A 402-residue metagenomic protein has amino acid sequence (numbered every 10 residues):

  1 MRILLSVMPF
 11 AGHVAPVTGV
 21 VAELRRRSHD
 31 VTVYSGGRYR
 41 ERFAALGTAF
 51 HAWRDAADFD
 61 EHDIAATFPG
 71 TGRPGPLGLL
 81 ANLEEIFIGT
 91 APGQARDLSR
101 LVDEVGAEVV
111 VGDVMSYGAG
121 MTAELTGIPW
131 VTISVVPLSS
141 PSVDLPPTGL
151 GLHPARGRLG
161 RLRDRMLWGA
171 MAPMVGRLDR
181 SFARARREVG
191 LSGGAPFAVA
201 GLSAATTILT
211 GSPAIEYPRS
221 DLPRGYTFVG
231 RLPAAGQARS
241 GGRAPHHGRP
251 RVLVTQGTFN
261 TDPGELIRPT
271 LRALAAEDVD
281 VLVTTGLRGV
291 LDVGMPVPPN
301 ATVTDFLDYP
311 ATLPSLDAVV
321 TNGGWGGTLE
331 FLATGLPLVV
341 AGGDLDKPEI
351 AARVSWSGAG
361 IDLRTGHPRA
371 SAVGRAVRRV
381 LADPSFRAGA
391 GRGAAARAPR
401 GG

Functional and structural regions predicted by a protein language model:
M1-W53: N-terminal subdomain of nucleotide-sugar transferases
V21, V110, D305-R353: A donor-sugar binding/catalytic signature common to diverse glycosyltransferases and related nucleotide-sugar
Y34-L79: Conserved nucleotide-sugar phosphate-binding/catalytic loop shared by glycosyltransferases and other
A66-A119, R161, R165-S203: Conserved nucleotide-sugar donor-binding subdomain of glycosyltransferases
I88-R161, A214-E216: Conserved nucleotide-sugar donor-interacting segment of glycosyltransferase catalytic cores, predominantly GT-B
G211-A318: Donor-nucleotide binding loops and adjacent catalytic segments primarily of GT-B fold Leloir glycosyltransferases
P368-S385: C-terminal "capping" alpha-helix adjacent to the active site of nucleotide-linked donor transferases in cell-envelope
S385-P399: A short, well-ordered alpha-helix in the C-terminal region of glycosyltransferases
